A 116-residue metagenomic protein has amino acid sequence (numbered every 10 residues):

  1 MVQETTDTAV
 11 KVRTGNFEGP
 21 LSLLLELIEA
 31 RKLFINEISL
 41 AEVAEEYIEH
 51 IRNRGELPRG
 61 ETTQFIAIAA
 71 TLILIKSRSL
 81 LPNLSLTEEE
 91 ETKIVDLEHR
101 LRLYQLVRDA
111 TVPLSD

Functional and structural regions predicted by a protein language model:
M1-D116: Long, charge-dense, low-complexity tracts
